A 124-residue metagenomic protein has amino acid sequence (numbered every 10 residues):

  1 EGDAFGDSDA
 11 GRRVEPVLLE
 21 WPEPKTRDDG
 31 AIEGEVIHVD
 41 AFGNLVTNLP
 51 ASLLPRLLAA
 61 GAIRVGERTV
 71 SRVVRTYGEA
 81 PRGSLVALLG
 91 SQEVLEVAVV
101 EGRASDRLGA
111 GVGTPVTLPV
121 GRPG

Functional and structural regions predicted by a protein language model:
E1-N48, S52-L58: Anionic-ligand-binding alpha/beta catalytic cores of soluble enzymes and soluble regulatory domains that recognize
V46-G109: A conserved acidic, glycine/proline-rich C-terminal tail/linker
Q92, G121-G124: Short, charged beta-turn/beta-strand-edge "cap" motif at the junction between a beta-strand and an adjacent loop
T114-G121: Surface-exposed interaction regions enriched in Ser/Thr/Asp/Glu that occur as long low-complexity tracts or repetitive
